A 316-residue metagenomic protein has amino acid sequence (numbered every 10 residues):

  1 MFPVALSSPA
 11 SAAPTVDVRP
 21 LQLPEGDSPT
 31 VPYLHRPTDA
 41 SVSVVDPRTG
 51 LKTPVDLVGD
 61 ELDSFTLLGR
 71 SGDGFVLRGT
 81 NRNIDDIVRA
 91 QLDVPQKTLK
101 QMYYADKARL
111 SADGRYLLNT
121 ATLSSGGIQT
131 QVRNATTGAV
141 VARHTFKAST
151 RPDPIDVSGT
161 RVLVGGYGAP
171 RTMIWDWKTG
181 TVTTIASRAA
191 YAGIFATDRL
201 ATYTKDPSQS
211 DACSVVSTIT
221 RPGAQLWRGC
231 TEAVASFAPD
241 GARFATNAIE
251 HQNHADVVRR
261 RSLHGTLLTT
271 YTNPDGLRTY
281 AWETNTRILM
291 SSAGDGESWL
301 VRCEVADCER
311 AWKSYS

Functional and structural regions predicted by a protein language model:
M1-P14: Secretory targeting and sorting signals
A13-R19, P37-D63, G79-Y103, L123-F146 (+4 more regions): Surface-exposed loop/turn elements that mediate protein-protein interactions on large endomembrane-trafficking
P20-T30, F65-V76, A108-Y116, D153-L163 (+4 more regions): Blade-terminus and WD-like Trp-Asp/Gly-His loop motifs, strongest in beta-propeller folds
T30-D39, G72, V76-N83, L118-S124 (+4 more regions): Beta-strand C-termini and the immediately following turn/loop, strongest in propeller blades
S149-T150: Short coil-to-beta transitions that initiate beta-strands within beta-rich domains
A190-A192, P207-Q209, A233-A235, H251-N253: Short, catalytically relevant binding-site loops at active-site mouths
V216-G223, A238, R243-H251: Short hydrophobic alpha-helical module
R228-V234, T246-N247: Short secondary-structure capping micro-motifs at structural edges
